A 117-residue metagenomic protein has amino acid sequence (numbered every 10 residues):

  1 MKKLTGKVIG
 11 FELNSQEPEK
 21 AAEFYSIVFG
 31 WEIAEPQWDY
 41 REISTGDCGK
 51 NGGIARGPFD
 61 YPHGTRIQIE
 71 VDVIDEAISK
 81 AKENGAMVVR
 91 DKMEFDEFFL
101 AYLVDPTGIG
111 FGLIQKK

Functional and structural regions predicted by a protein language model:
M1-A22, G49, T65-I67, K117: N-terminal beta-strand motif that seeds the catalytic metal site of vicinal oxygen chelate
M1-L4, G10-L13, A34, I78-S79 (+1 more regions): Vicinal oxygen chelate
I9, D39-R41, T65, F99-A101: Short beta-strand micro-motifs in enzyme catalytic cores
E17-P18, D72-D75: Helix N-cap motif at beta-to-alpha junctions
Y25: Catalytic core of tubulin tyrosine ligase-like
W31-H63, G110-Q115: Conserved short beta-strand elements that form part of the metal-binding/catalytic scaffold of enzyme active sites
